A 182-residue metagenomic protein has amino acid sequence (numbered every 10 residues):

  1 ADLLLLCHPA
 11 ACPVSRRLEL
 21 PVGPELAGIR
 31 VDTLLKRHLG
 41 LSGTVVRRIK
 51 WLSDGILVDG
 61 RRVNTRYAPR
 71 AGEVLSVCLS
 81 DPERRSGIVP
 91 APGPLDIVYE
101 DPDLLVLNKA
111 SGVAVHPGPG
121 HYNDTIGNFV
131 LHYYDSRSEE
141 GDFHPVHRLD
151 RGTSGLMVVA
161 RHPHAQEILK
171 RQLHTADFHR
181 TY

Functional and structural regions predicted by a protein language model:
D2-Y182: RNA pseudouridine synthases
